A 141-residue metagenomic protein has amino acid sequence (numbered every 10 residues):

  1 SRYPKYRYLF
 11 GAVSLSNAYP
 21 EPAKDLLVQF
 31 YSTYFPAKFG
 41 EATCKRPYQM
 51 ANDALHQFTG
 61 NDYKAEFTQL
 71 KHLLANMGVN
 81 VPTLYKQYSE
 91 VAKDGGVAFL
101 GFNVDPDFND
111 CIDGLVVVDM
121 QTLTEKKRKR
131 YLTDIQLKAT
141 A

Functional and structural regions predicted by a protein language model:
R2-A141: Terminal substrate-recognition subdomain of acyl/acetyltransferases
